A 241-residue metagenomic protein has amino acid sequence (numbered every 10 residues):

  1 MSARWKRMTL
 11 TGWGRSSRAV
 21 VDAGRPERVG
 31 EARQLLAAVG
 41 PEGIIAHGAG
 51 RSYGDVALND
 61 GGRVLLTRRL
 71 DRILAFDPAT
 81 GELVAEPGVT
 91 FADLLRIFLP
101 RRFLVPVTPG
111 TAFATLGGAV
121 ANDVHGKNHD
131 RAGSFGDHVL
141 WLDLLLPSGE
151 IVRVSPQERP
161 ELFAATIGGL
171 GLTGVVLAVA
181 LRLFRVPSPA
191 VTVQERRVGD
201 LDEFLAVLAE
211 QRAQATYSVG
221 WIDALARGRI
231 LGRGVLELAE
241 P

Functional and structural regions predicted by a protein language model:
S2-G12: N-terminal regions that are enriched for targeting/export leaders and immediately downstream pro/stem segments
W5, E27, V89, Q157-E158 (+1 more regions): Short coil/turn linker and secondary-structure boundary residues
W5-R7, L66-R68, F113, V176-V179: Short hydrophobic/aromatic-rich motifs at helix boundaries and adjacent loops
R15-F113, N122-N128, G220: Glycine-rich N-terminal segment of FAD-binding domains in flavoprotein oxidoreductases, spanning the beta-loop-helix
L65-T67, V124-R131, R196, G234-E240: Short, charged low-complexity intrinsically disordered segments located at boundaries of structured domains
A132-D137: Short loop/turn motifs at secondary-structure junctions and domain boundaries
L140-P241: C-terminal substrate-binding/cap subdomain adjacent to the FAD-binding core in PCMH-type and related FAD-linked
